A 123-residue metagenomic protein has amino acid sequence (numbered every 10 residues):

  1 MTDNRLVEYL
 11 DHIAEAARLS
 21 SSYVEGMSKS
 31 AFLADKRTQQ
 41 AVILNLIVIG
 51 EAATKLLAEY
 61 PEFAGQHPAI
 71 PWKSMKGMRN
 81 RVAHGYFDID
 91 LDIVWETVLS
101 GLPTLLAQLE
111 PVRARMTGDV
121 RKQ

Functional and structural regions predicted by a protein language model:
M1-Q123: Solvent-exposed interaction patches of small proteins and small membrane subunits
